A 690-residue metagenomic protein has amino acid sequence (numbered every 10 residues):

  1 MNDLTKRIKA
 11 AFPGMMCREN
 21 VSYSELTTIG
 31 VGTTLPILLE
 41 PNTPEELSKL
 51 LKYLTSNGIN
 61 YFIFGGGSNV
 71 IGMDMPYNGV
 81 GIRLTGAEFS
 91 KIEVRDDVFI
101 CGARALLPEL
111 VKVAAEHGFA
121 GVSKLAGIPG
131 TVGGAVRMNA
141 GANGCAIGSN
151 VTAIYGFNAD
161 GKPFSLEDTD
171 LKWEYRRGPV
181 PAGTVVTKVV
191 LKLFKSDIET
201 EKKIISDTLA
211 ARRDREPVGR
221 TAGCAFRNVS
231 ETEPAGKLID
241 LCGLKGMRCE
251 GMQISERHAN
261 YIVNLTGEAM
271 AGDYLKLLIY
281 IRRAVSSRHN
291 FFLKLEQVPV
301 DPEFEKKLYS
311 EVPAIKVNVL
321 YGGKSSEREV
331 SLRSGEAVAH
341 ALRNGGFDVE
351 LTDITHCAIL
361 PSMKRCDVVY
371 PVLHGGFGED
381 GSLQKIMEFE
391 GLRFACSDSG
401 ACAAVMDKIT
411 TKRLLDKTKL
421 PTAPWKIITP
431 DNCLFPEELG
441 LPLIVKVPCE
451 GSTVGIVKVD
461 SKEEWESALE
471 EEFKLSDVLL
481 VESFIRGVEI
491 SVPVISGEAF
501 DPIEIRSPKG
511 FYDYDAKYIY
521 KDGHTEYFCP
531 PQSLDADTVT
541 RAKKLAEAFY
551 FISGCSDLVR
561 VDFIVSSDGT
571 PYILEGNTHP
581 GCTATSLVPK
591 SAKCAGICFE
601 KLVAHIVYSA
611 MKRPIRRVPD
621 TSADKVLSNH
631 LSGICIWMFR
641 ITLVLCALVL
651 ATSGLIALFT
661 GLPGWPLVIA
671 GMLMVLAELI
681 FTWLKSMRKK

Functional and structural regions predicted by a protein language model:
N2-V132, A142: Anion-binding (especially nucleotide phosphate/pyrophosphate-binding) glycine-rich loop and adjoining beta-alpha core
R18-E19, V31, V70, F157-I279 (+2 more regions): Phosphate/pyrophosphate- and phosphate-bearing ligand-binding catalytic cores of soluble enzymes
G183, V189, D460-K544, V565-Y572: Phosphate-binding site of ATP-dependent enzymes
L295-V300, E350-H356, L479-S483, S491 (+1 more regions): A short glycine-rich, hydrophobically flanked beta-strand micro-motif that places a catalytic Asp/Glu for divalent metal
D301-I315, D535-V626: ATP-dependent carboxylate activation and anion-phosphoryl transfer catalytic cores that bind Mg-ATP to form
L308-G400, A404-M406, T410, T429-F435 (+1 more regions): ATP-binding N-terminal substructure of ATP-dependent carboxylate-amine bond-forming enzymes
P313-Y321, V349, K364, A404-V488: Active-site nucleotide/adenylate-binding loops and adjacent lid/helix of ATP-dependent enzymes
D624-L645: Juxtamembrane interface helix immediately N-terminal to a transmembrane segment
